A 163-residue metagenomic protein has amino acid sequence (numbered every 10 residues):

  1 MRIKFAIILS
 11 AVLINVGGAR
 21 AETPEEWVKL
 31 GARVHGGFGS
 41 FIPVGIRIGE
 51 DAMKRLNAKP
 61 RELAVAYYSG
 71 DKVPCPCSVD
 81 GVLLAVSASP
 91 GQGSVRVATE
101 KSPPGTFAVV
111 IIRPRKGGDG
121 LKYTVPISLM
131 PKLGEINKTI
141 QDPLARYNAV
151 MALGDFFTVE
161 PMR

Functional and structural regions predicted by a protein language model:
M1-F5: Positively charged n-region of N-terminal signal peptides that target proteins for export
A6-N15: Bacterial N-terminal signal peptides
I14-E22: Basic/polar N-terminal segments that are highly enriched at the extreme N-terminus, encompassing both cleavable
A21-F38, P43-R163: Non-transmembrane, aqueous-exposed alpha-helical and coiled segments at domain scale
